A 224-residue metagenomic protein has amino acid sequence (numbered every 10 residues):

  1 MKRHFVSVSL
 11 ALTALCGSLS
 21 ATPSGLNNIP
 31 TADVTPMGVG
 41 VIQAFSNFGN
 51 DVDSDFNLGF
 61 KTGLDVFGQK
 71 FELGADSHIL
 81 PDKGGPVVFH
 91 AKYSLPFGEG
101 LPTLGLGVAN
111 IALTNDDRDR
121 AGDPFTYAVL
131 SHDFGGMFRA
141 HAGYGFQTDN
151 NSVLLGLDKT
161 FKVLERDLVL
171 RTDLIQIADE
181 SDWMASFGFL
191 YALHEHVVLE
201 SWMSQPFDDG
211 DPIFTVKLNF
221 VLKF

Functional and structural regions predicted by a protein language model:
M1-N27: Cleavable N-terminal export/targeting peptides
A21-A128, F134-G136, T160-V169, D173-E180 (+1 more regions): Transmembrane beta-barrel domains of Gram-negative outer membranes and organellar outer membranes
S131, H141-F146: Catalytic beta/alpha-barrel core
D149-G156: General zinc-binding finger modules coordinated by cysteine/histidine
